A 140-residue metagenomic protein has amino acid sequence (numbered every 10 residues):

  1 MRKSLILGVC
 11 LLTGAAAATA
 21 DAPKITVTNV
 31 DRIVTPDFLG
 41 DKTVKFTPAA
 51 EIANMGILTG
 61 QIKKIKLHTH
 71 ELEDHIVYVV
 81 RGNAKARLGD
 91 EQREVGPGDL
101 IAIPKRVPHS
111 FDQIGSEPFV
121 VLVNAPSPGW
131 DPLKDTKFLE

Functional and structural regions predicted by a protein language model:
M1-S4: Positively charged n-region of N-terminal signal peptides that target proteins for export
I6-G14: Bacterial N-terminal signal peptides
A17-T59, K66, A102, T136-E140: A short, N-terminal "cap"/entry segment at the start of jelly-roll beta-barrel domains of the cupin/DSBH fold
G60-Q61, E71-A86: Short, conserved beta-strand element in jelly-roll/cupin
K63, L72, E91, V107-P108 (+1 more regions): A generic "binding-loop/recognition-motif" signal
K66, K85, I101, K105-F111: Histidine-centered metal-chelating micro-motifs
E91-K105: Short acidic-glycine-tyrosine-enriched beta hairpin
K105-P132: Ligand-binding loop in jelly-roll beta-barrel domains
